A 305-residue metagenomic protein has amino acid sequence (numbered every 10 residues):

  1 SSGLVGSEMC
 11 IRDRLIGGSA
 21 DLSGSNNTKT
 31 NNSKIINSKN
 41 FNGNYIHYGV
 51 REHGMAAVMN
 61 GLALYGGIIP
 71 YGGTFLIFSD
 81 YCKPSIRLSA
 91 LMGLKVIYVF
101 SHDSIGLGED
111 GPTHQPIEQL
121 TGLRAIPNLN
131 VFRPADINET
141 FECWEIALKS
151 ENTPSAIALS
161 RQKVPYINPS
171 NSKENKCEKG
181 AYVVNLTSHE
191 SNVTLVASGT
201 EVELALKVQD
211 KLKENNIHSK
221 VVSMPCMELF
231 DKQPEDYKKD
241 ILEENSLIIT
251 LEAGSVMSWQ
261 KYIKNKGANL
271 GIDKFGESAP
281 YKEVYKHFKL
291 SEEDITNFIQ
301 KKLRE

Functional and structural regions predicted by a protein language model:
S1-G6, I11: Single conserved hydrophobic/aromatic residue that forms the stacking wall/gate of nucleotide- or nucleobase-binding
S7, Y81-S85, F141-E145, Q233-Y237: Short alpha-helical segments and helix-capping/turn motifs at coil-helix boundaries
R12-L15, N40-N44, Y65-I69, M92-I97 (+7 more regions): Short coil/turn connectors at secondary-structure junctions
G17-S19, Y48, Y71-G72, Y98-F100 (+4 more regions): General beta-strand structural signal in soluble alpha/beta enzymes
L22-S25, L76-D80, N138, G199-E203 (+1 more regions): Gly/Ser/Thr-rich loops at beta-strand to alpha-helix junctions that form or flank small-molecule/cofactor-binding
S23-L120, E142: Thiamine diphosphate
L64-G67, L91-M92, S101-S150, E277 (+3 more regions): Conserved thiamine diphosphate
G106-P112, T140, K149-E305: Thiamine diphosphate
